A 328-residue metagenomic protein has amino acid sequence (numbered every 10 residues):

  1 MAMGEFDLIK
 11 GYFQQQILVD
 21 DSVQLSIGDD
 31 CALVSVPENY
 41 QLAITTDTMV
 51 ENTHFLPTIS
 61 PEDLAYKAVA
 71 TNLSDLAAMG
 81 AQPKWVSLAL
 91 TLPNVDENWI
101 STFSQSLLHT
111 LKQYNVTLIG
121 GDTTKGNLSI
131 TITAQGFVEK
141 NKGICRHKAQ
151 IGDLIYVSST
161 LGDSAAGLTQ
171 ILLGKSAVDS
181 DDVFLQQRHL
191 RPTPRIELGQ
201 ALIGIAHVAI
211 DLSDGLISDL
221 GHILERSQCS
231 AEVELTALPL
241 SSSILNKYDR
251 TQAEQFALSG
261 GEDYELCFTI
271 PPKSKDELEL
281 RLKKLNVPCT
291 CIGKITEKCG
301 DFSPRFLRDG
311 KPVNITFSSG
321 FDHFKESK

Functional and structural regions predicted by a protein language model:
M1-H54, T58-S60, M79, K84 (+2 more regions): Extreme N-terminal cap/leader segments of soluble proteins
A2-I17, P93-T117, T124-L128, Q135 (+2 more regions): Glycine-/charge-enriched secondary-structure boundary and capping motifs
S26, A43-T45, I119-G121, Y156-S159 (+2 more regions): General beta-strand structural signal in soluble alpha/beta enzymes
L33, N72, G80, L118 (+4 more regions): Residue-level signal for inorganic ion chemistry
L42, M49, Q82-L172, K294: Glycine-rich anion-binding loops of enzyme active sites
P61-W85, T102-Q113, R195, A201 (+1 more regions): Small-aliphatic-rich amphipathic alpha-helix that forms the alpha element of a beta-alpha
G167-V183: Short, compositionally biased
S180-H222: Polyanion-binding loop/helix "lid" in catalytic or ligand-binding cores
